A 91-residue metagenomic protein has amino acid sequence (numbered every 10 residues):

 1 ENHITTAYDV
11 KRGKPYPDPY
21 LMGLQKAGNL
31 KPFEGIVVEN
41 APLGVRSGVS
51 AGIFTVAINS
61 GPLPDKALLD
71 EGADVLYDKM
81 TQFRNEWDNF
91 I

Functional and structural regions predicted by a protein language model:
E1-I91: Asp-based, Mg2+/Mn2+-dependent phosphohydrolase catalytic module
